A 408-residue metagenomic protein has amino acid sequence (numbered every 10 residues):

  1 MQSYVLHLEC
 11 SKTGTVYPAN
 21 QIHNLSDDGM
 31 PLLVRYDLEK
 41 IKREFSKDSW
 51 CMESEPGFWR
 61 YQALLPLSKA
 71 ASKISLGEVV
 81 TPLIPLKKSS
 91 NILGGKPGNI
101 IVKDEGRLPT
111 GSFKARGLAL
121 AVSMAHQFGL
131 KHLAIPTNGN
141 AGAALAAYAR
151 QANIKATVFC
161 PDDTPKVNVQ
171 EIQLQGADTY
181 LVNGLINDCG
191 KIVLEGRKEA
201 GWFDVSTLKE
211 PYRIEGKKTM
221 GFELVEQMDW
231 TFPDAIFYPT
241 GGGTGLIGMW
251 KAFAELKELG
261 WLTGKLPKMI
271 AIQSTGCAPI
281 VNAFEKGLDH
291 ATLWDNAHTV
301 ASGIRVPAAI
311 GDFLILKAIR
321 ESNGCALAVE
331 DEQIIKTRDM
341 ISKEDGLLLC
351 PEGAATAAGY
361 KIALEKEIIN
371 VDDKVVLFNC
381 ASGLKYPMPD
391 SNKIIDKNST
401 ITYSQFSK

Functional and structural regions predicted by a protein language model:
M1-K408: PLP-dependent amino-acid enzyme catalytic core
